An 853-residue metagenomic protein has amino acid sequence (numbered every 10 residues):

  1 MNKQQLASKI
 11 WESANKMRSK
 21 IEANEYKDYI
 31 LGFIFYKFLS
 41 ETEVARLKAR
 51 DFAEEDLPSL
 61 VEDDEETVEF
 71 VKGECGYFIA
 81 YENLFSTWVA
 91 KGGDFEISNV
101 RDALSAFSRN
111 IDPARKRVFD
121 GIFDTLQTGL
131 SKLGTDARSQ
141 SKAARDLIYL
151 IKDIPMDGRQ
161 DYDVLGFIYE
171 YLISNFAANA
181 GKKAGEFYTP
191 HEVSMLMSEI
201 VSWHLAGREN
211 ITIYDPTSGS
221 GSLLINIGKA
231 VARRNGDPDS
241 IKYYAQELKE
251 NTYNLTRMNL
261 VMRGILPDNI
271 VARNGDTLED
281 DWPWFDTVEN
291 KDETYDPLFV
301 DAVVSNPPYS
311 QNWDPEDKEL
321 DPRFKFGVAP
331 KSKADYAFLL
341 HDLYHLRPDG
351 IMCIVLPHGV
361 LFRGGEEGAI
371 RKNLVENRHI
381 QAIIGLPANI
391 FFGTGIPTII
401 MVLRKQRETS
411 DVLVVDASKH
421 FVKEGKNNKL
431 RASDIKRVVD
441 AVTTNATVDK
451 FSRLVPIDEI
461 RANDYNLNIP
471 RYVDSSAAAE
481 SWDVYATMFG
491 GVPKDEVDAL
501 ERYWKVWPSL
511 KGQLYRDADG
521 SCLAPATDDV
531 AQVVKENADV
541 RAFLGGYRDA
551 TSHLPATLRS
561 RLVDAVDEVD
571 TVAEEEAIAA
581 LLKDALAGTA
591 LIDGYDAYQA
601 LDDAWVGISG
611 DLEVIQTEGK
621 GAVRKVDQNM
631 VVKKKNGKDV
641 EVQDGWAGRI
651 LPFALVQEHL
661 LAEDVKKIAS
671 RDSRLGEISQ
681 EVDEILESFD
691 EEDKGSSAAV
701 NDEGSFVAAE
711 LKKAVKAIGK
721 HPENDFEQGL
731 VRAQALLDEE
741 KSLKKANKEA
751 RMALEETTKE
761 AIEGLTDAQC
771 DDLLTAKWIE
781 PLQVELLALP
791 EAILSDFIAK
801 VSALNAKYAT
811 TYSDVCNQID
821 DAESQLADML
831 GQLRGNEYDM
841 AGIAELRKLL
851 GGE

Functional and structural regions predicted by a protein language model:
M1-V201, D268-T277, G385-A388, V412 (+4 more regions): Non-catalytic, mostly N-terminal accessory regions of nucleic-acid modification and defense proteins
Q5, K9-I10, K16, E22-F38 (+1 more regions): Conserved Class I SAM-dependent methyltransferase catalytic core
A137, G158, F187, T217 (+13 more regions): Hydrophobic alpha-helical scaffolding
N179, E186, D292-Y295, L343-H345 (+4 more regions): Replace "in large, NTP-powered and nucleic-acid-processing enzymes" with "in large, NTP-powered factors and other
K183-S305, S310-D314, L320-K325, A337 (+3 more regions): Conserved S-adenosyl-L-methionine
A232, V261, I265, P308 (+13 more regions): Hydrophobic alpha-helix feature that most strongly marks membrane-spanning transmembrane helices and their immediate
Y309-P330, D335, H358, N373-L374 (+7 more regions): Accessory, often C-terminal, charged low-complexity segments
T398-V442: Conserved P-loop NTPase
